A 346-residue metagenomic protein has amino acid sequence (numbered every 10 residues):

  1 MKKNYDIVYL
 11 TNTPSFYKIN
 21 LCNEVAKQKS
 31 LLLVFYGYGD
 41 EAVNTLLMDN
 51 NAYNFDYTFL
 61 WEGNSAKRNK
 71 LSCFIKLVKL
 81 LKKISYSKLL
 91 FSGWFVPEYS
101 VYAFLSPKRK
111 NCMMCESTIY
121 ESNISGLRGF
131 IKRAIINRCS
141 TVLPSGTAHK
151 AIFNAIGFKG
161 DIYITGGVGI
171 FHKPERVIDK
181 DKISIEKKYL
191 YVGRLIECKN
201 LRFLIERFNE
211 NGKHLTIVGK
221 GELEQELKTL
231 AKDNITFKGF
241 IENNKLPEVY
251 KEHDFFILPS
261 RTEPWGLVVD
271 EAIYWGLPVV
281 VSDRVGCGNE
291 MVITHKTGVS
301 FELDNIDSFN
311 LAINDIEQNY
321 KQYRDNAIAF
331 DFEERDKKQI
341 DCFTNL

Functional and structural regions predicted by a protein language model:
K110-L127, R138-T141: A short, histidine- and acid-enriched strand-loop-helix "catalytic/donor-clamping" loop that lines the nucleotide-sugar
N137-V177, I183-S184, K238: Donor nucleotide-sugar binding/catalytic pocket of nucleotide-sugar-dependent glycosyltransferases
K180-K199, I205-L215: Conserved donor-binding/catalytic core segment of Leloir-type glycosyltransferases
Q225-N244: Nucleotide-activated donor-binding/catalytic signature segment of Leloir-type glycosyltransferases, i.e., the conserved
F240-I241, E248-H253: Short alpha-helical donor nucleotide-sugar binding micro-motif in glycosyltransferases
R261: Aromatic "clamp/platform" in nucleotide-sugar-dependent glycosyltransferases that forms part of the donor/acceptor
P278-S282, V292: Short hydrophobic beta-strand element within catalytic cores of glycosyltransferases and related nucleotide-activated
Q318-L346: A charged, aromatic-enriched C-terminal amphipathic alpha-helix characteristic of glycosyltransferases across folds
